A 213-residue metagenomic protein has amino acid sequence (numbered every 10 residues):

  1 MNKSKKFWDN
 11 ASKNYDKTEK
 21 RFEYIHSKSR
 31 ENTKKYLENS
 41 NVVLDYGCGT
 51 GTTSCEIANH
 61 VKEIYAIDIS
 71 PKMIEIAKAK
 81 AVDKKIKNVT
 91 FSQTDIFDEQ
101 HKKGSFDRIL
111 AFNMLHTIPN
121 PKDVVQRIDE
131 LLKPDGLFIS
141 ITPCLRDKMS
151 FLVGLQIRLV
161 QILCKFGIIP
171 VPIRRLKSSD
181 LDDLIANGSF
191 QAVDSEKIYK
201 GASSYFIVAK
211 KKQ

Functional and structural regions predicted by a protein language model:
M1-E38, R146, Y199: Conserved class I S-adenosyl-L-methionine
S40-G49: Conserved class I S-adenosyl-L-methionine
T50-D98: Class I SAM-dependent methyltransferase SAM/SAH-binding core
L110: A conserved beta-strand element that flanks and buttresses the S-adenosyl-L-methionine
N113-M114: Short catalytic micro-motifs in class I SAM-dependent methyltransferases
K122-P134: A short glycine-rich, Lys/Arg-flanked "PGG" loop and its adjoining helix->strand segment in the class I
I141-G188, D194-E196: C-terminal alpha-helical "lid/dimerization" subdomain adjacent to the S-adenosyl-L-methionine
G188-F190, D194-Q213: Core SAM-dependent methyltransferase catalytic element
